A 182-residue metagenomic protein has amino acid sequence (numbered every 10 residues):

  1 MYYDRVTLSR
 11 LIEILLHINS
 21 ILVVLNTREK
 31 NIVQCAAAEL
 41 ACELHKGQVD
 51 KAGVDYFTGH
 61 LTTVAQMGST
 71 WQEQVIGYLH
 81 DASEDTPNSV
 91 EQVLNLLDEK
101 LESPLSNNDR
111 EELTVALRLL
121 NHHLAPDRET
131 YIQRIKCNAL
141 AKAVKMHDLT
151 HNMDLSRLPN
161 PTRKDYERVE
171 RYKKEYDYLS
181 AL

Functional and structural regions predicted by a protein language model:
Y2-L182: Active-site helical microenvironments for divalent-metal-assisted chemistry
